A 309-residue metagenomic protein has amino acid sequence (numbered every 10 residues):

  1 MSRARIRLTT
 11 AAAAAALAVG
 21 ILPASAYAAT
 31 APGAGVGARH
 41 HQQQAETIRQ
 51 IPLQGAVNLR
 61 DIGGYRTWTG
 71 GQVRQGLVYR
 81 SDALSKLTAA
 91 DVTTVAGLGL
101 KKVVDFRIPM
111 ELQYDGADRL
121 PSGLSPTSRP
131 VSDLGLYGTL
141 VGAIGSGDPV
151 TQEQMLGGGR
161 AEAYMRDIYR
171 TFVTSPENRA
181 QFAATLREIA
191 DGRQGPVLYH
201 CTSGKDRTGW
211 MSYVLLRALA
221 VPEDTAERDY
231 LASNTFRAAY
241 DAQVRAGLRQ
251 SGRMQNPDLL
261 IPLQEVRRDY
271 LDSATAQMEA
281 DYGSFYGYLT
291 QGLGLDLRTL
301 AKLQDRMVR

Functional and structural regions predicted by a protein language model:
S2-V197, M211-R309: Cys-dependent protein tyrosine phosphatase-like superfamily
T202-S203, R207-T208: Ser/Thr-glycine-rich phosphate-binding loops at phosphate-binding pockets of nucleotides, nucleotide cofactors
